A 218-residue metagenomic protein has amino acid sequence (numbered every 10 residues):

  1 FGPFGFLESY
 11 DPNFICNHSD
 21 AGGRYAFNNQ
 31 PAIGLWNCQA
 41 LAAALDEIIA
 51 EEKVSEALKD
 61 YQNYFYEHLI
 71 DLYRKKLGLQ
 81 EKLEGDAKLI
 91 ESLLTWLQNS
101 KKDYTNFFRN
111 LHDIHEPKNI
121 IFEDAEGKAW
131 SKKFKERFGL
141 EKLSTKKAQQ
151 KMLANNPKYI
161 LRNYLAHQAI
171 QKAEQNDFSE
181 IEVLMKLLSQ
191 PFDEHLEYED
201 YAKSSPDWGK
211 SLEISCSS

Functional and structural regions predicted by a protein language model:
G2-S19: Flexible glycine/proline-rich, aromatic-decorated loop/lid segments
A21-S218: Regulatory N- and C-terminal appendages and interdomain linkers associated with kinase/kinase-like NTP transferase
